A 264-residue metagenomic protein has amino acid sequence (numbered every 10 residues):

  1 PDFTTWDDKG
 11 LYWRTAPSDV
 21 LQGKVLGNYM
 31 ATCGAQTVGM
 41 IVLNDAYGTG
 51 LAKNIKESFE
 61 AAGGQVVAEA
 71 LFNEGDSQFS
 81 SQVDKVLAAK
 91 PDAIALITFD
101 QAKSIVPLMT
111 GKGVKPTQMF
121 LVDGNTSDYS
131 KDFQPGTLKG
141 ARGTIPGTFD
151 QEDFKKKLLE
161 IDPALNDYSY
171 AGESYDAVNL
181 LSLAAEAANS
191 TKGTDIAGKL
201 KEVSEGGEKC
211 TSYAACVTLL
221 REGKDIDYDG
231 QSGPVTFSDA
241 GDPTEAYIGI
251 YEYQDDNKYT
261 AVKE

Functional and structural regions predicted by a protein language model:
P1-E264: Extracytosolic ligand-binding ectodomains
